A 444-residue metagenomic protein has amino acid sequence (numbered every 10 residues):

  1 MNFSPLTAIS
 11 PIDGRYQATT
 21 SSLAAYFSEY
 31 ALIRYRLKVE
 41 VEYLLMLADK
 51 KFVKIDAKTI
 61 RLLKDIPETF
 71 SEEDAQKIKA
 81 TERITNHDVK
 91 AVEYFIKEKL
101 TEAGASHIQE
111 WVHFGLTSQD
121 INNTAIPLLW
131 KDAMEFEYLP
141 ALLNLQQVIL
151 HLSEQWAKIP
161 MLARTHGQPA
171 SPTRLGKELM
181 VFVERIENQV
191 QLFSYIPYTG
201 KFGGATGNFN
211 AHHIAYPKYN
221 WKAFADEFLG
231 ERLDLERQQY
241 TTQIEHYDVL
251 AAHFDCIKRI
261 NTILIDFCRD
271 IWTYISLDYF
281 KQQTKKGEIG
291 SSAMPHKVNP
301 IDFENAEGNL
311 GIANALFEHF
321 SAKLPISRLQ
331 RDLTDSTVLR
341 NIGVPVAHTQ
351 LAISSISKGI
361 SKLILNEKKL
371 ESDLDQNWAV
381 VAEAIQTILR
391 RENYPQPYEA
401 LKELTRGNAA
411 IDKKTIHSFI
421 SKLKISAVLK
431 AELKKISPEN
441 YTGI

Functional and structural regions predicted by a protein language model:
M1-F209, Y216-E227, G290-S291, F303-N305 (+4 more regions): A helix-coil-helix interface module used to build multimeric assemblies and to scaffold catalytic/cofactor sites
M1-R34, T81-N86, D278-Y279, S291-I444: Glycine-rich cofactor/substrate-binding loops
E42-L47, F95, K99, A133 (+16 more regions): Generic, well-ordered alpha-helical scaffold segments in large soluble proteins
K131-L139, L143, M180-V183, E187 (+6 more regions): Short amphipathic alpha-helical segments with heptad-repeat character
Q189, Q238, T242-R328: Glycine-rich anion/phosphate-binding loop at the beta-strand->alpha-helix junction
F193-F202, I271-Q282, I411: Short conserved catalytic/interaction loops centered on acidic-Pro-aromatic/His motifs
Y219-Q243: Active-site-adjacent "gating/activation" loops or surface patches in catalytic cores
